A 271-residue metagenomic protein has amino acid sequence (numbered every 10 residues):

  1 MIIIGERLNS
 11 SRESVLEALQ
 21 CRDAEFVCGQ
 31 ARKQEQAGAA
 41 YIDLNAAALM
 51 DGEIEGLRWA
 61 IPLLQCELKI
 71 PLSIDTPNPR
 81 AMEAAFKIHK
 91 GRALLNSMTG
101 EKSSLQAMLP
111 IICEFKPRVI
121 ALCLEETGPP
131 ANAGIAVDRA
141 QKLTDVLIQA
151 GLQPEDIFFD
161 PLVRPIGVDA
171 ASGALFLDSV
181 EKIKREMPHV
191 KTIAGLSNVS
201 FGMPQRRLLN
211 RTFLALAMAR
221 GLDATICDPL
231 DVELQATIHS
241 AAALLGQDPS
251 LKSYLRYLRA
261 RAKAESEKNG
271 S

Functional and structural regions predicted by a protein language model:
M1-G29, G246-S271: N-terminal amphipathic alpha-helix/helix-capping segment at the start of soluble metabolic enzymes
M1-I3, A40-D43, K69-S73, R92-L95 (+4 more regions): Structural preference for beta-strand elements that scaffold enzyme active sites
I3-G29, L94-G100, E126-I135, V199-R207: Active-site mouth loops of central-metabolism enzymes
Q34, D75, A85, F159 (+1 more regions): Conserved, mostly hydrophobic/aromatic
E35-I70, L162-G173: Glycine-rich, proline-tolerant flexible connector loops at the mouths of alpha/beta enzymes
D43-L49, I70-N78, A93-S103, C123 (+1 more regions): Catalytic beta/alpha-barrel core
A107, E114-E265: Catalytic alpha/beta core domains of metabolic enzymes, predominantly
